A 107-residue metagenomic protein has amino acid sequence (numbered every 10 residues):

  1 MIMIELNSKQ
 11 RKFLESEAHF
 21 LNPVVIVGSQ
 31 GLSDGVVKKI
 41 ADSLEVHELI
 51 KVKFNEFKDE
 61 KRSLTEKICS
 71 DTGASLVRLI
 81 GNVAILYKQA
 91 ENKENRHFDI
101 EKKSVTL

Functional and structural regions predicted by a protein language model:
I2-L107: Positively charged, polar, low-complexity stretches
